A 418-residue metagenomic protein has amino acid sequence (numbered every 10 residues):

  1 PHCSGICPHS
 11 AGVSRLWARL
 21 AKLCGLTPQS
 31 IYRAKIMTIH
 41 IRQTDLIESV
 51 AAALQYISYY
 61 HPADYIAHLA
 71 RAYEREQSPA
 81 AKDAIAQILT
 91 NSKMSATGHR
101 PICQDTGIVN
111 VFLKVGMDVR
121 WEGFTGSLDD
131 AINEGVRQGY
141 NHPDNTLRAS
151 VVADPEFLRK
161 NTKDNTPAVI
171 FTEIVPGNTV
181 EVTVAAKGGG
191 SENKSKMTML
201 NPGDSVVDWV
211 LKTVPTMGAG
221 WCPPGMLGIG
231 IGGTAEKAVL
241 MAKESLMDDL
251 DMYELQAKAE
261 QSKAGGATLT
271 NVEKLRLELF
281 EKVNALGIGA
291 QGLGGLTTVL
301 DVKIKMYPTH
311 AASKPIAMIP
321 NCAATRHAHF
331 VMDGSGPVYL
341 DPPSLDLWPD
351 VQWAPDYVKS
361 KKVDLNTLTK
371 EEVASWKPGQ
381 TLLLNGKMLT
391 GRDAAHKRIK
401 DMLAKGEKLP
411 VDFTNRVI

Functional and structural regions predicted by a protein language model:
K22, L26-I36: Short, Lys/Arg-enriched N-terminal segments with co-localized hydrophobic residues within the first ~10-30 amino acids
I36-V358: Non-transmembrane, aqueous-exposed alpha-helical and coiled segments at domain scale
V358-L368: Short, structured beta-strand/loop micro-motifs enriched in basic residues and often containing a Trp
V373-W376, L382: Short, well-ordered loop/turn sites that connect or cap secondary structure elements
T381, K387-G391: Short, charged beta-turn/beta-strand-edge "cap" motif at the junction between a beta-strand and an adjacent loop
T390-K408: Short, compositionally biased
